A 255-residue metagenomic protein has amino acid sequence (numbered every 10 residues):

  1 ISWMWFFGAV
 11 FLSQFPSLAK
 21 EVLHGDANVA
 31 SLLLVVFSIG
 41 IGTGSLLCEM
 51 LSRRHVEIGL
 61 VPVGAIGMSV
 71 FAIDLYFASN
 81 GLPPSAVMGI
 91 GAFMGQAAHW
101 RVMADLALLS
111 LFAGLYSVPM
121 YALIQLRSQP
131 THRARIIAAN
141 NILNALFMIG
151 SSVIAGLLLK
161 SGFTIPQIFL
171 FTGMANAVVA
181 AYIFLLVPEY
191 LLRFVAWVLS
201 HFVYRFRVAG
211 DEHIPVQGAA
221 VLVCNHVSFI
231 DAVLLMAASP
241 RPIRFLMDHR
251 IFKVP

Functional and structural regions predicted by a protein language model:
I1-T43, V61, S69, G114-L115 (+1 more regions): A single, central transmembrane helix in multi-pass transporters
E21-V22, M50-R53, M148-F169: Transmembrane alpha-helix termini and helix-breaking/packing motifs in multi-pass membrane transporters
D26-L32, E57-G59, I90-W100, L157-A175: A membrane-interface helix-boundary motif in multi-pass transporters
A27-N28, I58, P130-N140: Loop-to-transmembrane helix entry/capping segments in MFS-fold secondary transporters and related SLC/MFSD carriers
M50-V70, T164-I165: Cytoplasmic membrane-interface "Motif A"-like loop-to-helix N-cap segments of 12-TM Major Facilitator Superfamily
I66-G95: C-terminal ends and interior cores of transmembrane alpha-helices in multi-pass membrane transporters/permeases
G114-S128: Intracellular juxtamembrane helix-capping segments at the cytosolic ends of symmetry-related transmembrane helices
V216-P255: Catalytic core of membrane glycerolipid acyltransferases/transacylases, capturing the structured, soluble-facing
